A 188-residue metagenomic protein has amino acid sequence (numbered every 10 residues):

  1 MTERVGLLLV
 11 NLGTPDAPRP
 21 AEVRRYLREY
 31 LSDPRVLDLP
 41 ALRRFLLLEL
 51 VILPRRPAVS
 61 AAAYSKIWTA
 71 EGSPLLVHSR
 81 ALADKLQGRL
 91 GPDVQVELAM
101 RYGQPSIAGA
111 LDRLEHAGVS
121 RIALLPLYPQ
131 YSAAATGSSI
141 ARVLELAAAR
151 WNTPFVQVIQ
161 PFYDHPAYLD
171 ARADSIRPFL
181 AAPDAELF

Functional and structural regions predicted by a protein language model:
M1-F188: Active-site-proximal alpha-helix that buttresses catalytic centers in soluble enzyme cores
